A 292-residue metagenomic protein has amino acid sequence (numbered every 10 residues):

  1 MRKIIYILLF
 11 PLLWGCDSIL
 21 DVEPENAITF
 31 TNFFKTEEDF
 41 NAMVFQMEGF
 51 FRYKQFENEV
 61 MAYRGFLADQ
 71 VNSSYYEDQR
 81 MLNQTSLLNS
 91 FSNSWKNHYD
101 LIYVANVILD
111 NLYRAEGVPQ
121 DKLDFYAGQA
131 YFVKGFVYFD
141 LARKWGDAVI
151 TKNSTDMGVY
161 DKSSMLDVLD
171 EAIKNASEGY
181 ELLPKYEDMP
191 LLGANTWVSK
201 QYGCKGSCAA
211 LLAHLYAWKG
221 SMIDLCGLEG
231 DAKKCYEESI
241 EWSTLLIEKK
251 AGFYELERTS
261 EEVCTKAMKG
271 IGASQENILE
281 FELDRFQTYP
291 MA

Functional and structural regions predicted by a protein language model:
M1-E25: Bacterial Sec-dependent N-terminal signal peptides
C16-G65, L166: Acidic, glycine-rich segments characteristic of secretory precursors and extracytoplasmic regions
N26-T29, T85-S86, I150-G158, L191-W197 (+1 more regions): Short linear capping/connector segments at secondary-structure termini
E37-Y53, Y75-A148, T155-D170, K174-D188: Conserved, well-structured interaction surfaces
E38, V44, N72, Y76-R80 (+2 more regions): Elongated scaffold/linker segments in the mid-to-C-terminal portions of large proteins
N93-H98, S164-V168, S221-Y236: Short coil/turn connectors between adjacent alpha-helices in alpha-solenoid helical repeat scaffolds
Q120-Y131, N195-A209: Extended, leucine-rich alpha-helical cores of fungal transcription factors
